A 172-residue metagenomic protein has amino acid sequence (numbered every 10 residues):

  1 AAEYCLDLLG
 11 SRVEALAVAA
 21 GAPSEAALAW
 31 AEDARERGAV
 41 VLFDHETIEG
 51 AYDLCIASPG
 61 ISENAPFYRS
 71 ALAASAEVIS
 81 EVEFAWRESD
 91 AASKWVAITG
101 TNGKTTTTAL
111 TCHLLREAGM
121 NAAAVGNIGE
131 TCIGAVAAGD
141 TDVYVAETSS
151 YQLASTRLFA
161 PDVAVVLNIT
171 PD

Functional and structural regions predicted by a protein language model:
A1-S80, F84: N-terminal leader/targeting and accessory segments in enzymes
E46-A51, P59-D172: Phosphate-binding loop of NTP-binding sites
